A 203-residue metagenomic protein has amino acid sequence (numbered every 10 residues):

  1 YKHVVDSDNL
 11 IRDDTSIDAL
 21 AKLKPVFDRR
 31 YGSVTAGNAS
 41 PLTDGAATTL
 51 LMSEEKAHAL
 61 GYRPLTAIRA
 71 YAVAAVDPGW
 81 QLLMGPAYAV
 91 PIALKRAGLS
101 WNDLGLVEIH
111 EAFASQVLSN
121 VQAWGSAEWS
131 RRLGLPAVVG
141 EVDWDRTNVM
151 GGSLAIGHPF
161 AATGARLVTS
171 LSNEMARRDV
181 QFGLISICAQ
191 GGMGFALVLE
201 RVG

Functional and structural regions predicted by a protein language model:
Y1, I11-R12, S16-A19, R30 (+10 more regions): General structural feature for long, well-ordered alpha-helical segments within catalytic domains of soluble enzymes
Y1-A59, Q122-R146, A155: N-terminal extracellular/periplasmic Venus flytrap/periplasmic-binding protein-like
S16-M84, Y88, R96-A97, T169-S170 (+3 more regions): Condensing-enzyme catalytic core mediating Claisen C-C bond formation in acyl metabolism
M52, A70-A72, G105-E111, G151 (+4 more regions): Active-site proximal loops enriched in glycine and acidic residues that flank catalytic Cys/His/Asp and coordinate
R69, V76-A155: Active-site pocket-lining segment
W101, V138-A196: Internal helix-turn-beta structural module
F195-G203: N-terminal charge/polar-biased segments
